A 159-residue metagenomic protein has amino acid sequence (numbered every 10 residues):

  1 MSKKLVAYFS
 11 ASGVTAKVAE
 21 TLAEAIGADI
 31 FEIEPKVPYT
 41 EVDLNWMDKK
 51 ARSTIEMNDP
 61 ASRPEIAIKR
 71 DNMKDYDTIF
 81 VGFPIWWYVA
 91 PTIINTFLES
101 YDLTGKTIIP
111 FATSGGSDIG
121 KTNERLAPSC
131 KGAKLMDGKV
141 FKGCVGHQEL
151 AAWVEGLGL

Functional and structural regions predicted by a protein language model:
M1-T78, Y88-A90, N95, E99 (+1 more regions): N-terminal beta1-alpha1-beta2 submodule of the flavodoxin-like/Rossmannoid cofactor-binding fold
I26-A28, K106, A133: A structural micro-motif
S53, K106-T107: P-loop/Walker A phosphate-binding loop and immediately adjacent motor/lid segment at beta-alpha junctions
M73, E99-G105, S129-C130: Short, conserved loop/helix-junction motifs that constitute active-site signature segments in enzyme catalytic cores
F83-P84: Glycine-rich, N-terminal phosphate-binding loop of Rossmann-like dinucleotide-binding domains
W87-Y88, G116: Acidic catalytic loop of the alpha/beta-hydrolase fold
I109-Q148: Short, glycine-/small-residue-rich phosphate/pyrophosphate-handling segment
